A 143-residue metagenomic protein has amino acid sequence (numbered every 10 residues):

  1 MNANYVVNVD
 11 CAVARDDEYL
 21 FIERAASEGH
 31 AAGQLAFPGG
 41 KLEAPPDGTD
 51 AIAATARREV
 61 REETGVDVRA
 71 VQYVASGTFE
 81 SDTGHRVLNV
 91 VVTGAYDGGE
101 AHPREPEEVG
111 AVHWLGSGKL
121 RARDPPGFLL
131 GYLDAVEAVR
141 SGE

Functional and structural regions predicted by a protein language model:
M1-L20, E43: Conserved N-terminal beta-strand and adjoining loop/helix that marks the start of the Nudix/MutT-like hydrolase domain
V6, A14, A32, F37 (+2 more regions): Short connector loops at helix/strand junctions that flank enzyme active sites, especially segments positioning acidic
C11, Y73, V92-G94: A structural signal for short, well-ordered beta-strand segments
E18-R61: Conserved Nudix-box catalytic region and its N-terminal flanking loop in Nudix hydrolases and closely related
A32, P106-E143: Nudix hydrolase/Nudix homology domain
V66-A75: A short coil-to-beta-strand element that immediately follows conserved catalytic motifs
G77-A101, G118, A135-V139: Active-site-adjacent beta-strand/loop module that shapes the phosphate/pyrophosphate-binding cleft
